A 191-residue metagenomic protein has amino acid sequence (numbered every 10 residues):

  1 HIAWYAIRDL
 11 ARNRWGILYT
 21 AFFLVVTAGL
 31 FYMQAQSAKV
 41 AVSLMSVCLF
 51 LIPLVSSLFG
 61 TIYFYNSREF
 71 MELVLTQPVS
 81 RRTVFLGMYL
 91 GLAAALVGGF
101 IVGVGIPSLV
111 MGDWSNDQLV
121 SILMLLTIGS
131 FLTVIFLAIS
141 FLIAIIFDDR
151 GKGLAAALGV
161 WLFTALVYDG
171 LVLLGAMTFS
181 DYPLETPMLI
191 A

Functional and structural regions predicted by a protein language model:
H1-T20: Aromatic- and glycine-rich beta-strand/loop motifs that create alpha-glucan
D9, N66, T76-Q77, S108-G112 (+1 more regions): Transmembrane helix-loop junction
T20-L24, L154-T164: Central hydrophobic cores of alpha-helical transmembrane segments in multi-pass integral membrane proteins
T27-L51, G91-A157: Secretory targeting signals
S43-S67: Long, hydrophobic alpha-helical segments
I62-V97: Helix-loop-helix units of permease transmembrane domains in multi-pass membrane transporters, especially ABC
Y63-R68, A138-A144, V172-D181: A cytosolic-side transmembrane-helix exit/cap motif
L166-A191: Terminal transmembrane helical anchor/hairpin motif
